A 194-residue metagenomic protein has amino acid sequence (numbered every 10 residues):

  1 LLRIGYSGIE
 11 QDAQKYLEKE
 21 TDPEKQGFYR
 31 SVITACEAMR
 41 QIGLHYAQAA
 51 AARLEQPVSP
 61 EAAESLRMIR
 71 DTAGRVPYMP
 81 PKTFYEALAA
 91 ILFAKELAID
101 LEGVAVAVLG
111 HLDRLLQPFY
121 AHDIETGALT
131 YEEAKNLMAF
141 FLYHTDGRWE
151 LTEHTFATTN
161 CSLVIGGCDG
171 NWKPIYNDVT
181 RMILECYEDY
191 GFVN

Functional and structural regions predicted by a protein language model:
L1-Y29, E61-N194: Conserved catalytic cores of very large enzyme subunits
R30-Q41: Extended non-globular scaffold/tether segments
L54-E61: A conserved hydrophobic secondary-structure block that centers on an alpha-helix together with its immediately flanking
